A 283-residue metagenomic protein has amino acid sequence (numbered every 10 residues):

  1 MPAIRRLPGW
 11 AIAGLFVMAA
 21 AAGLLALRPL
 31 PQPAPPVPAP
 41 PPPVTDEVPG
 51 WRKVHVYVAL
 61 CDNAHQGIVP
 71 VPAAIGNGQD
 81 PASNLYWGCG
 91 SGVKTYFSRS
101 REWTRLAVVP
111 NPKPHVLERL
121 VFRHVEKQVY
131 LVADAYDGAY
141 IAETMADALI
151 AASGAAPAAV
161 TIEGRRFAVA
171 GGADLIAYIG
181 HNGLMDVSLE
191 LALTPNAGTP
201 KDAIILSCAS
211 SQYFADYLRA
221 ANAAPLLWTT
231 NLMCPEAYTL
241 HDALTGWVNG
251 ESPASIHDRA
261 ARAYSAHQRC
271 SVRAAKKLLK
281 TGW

Functional and structural regions predicted by a protein language model:
P2-M18: N-terminal Sec-pathway targeting helices
G23, P29-W103: Boundary/activation segment at the start of structured domains
V37-P49, L120-R123, F167, P195: Short boundary motifs at domain starts and secondary-structure transition points
D46-V54, V125-Q128, G171-G172: A short, charged/proline- and glycine-enriched loop that marks the coil->beta-strand transition at the N-terminal
H55-A64, D134-Y136, I179-H181, T229-N231: Short loop/turn segments at strand-loop or loop-helix junctions that form parts of catalytic or ligand-binding pockets
P81-V169: Functional beta-strand-loop-alpha-helix junction segments that form "active/interaction loops" within catalytic
R166-G246: Catalytic cores of nucleophile-dependent amide-cleaving enzymes
S255-W283: Caspase-like cysteine protease fold
